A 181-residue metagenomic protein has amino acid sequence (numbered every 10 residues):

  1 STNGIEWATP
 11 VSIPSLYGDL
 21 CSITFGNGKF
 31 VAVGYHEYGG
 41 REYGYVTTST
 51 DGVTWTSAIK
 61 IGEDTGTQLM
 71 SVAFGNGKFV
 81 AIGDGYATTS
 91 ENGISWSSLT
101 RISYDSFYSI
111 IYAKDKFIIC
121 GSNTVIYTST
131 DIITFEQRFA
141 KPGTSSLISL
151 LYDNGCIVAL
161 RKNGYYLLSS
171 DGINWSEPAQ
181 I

Functional and structural regions predicted by a protein language model:
S1-I181: Residue-level hotspots at or immediately adjacent to binding/recognition sites across diverse folds
